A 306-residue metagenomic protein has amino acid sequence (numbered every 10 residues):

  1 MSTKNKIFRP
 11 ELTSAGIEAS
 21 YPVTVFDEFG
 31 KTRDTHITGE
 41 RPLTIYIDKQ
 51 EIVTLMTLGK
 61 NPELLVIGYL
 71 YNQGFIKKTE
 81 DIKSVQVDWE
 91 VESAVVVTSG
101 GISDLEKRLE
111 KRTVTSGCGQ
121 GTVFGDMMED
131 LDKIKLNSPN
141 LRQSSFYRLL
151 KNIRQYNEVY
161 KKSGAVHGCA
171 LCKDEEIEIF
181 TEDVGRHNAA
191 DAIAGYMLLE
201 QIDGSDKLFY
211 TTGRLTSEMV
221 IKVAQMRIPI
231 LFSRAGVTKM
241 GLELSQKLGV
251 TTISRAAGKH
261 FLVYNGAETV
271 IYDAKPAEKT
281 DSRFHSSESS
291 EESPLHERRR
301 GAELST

Functional and structural regions predicted by a protein language model:
S2-G168, C172-K173, I177-F180, T306: Intrinsically disordered, low-complexity regions enriched in acidic/Ser/Thr/Pro/Gln residues
L58, L141-R142, T238, S286 (+1 more regions): General structural signal for secondary-structure boundaries
V66, Y71-N72, I76-K77, G119 (+4 more regions): Generic, ordered loop/turn and secondary-structure boundary motif
N72-G74, I82-S84, S93, V123-G125 (+4 more regions): Short, surface-exposed, polar/charged, turn-prone segments marking secondary-structure boundaries
V87-D88, L136, N140, G168-C172 (+7 more regions): Charge-rich, low-complexity amphipathic helices in intrinsically disordered tails/linkers adjacent to domains
G100-R112, N157, T181-N188, Q225-A235 (+1 more regions): Short, Lys/Arg-enriched charge-dense amphipathic segments
R186-V263, T269-K275: Feature captures the catalytic cores and cofactor-binding loops of soluble hydro-lyases/lyases that act on carboxylate
T251-T306: Acidic, glycine-rich flexible loop/linker segments
